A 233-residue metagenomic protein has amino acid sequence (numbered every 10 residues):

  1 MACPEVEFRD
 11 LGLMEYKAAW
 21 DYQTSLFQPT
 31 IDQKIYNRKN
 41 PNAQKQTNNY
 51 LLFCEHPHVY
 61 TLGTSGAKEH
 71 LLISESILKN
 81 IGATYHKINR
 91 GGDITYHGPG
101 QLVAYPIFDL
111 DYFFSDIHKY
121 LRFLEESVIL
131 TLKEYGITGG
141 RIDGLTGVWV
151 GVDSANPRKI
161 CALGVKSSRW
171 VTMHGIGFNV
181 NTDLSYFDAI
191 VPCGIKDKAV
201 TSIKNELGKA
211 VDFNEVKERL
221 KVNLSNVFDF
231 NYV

Functional and structural regions predicted by a protein language model:
M1-P157, V211: N-terminal lobe of the biotin/lipoate ligase/transferase fold
G139, D183-S185: Proline-centered turn/helix-capping motifs that create local helix->coil transitions or kinks
W149, S185-V233: C-terminal accessory segment of soluble enzyme catalytic cores
R158, G177, T182, C193: Glycine/proline-rich loop-helix segments at beta-alpha junctions forming the active-site rim of enzyme cores
I160-L163: Histidine/acidic-rich helix-loop-helix segments that form or flank divalent-metal centers in metalloenzyme catalytic
S168-V180: Conserved phosphate/anionic-ligand binding catalytic regions in large, soluble enzymes, centered on
